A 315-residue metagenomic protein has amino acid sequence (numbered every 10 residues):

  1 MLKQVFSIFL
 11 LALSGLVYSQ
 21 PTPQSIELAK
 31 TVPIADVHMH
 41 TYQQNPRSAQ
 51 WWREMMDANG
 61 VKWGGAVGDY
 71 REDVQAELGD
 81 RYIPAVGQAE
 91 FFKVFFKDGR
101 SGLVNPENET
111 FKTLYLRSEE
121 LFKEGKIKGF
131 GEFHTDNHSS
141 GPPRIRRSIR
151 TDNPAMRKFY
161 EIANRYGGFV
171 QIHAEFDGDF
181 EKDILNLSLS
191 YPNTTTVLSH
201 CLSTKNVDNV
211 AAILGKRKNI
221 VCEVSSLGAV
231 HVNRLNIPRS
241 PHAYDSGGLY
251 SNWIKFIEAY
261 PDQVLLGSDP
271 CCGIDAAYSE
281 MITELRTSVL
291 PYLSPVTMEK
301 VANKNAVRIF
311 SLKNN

Functional and structural regions predicted by a protein language model:
L2-Q4, S19-A35, M39-H40, P46 (+4 more regions): Mid-to-C-terminal alpha-helical segments outside catalytic/metal-binding sites
V5-G15: Bacterial N-terminal signal peptides
P21-P23, S48-W51, D69-A76, T113-S118 (+3 more regions): Alpha-helical scaffolding within the catalytic cores of extracellular/periplasmic polymer-degrading hydrolases
P21-S25, A29, E72-F169, A229: Active-site gating/metal-coordination segments in enzymes
A35-M39, G64-A66, Y82-Q88, G129-E132 (+4 more regions): Hydrophobic faces of well-ordered beta-strands that scaffold small-molecule active sites in alpha/beta enzyme cores
D36-Q50, R100-V104, S140-S148, H231-Y244: Acidic/histidine-rich helix-loop elements that form or flank divalent-metal/phosphate-binding sites at the catalytic
Y42-N45, R71-V74, F91-K93, D136-S140 (+4 more regions): Active-site environment of divalent metal-dependent phosphoester hydrolases
R146-L265, R308: Catalytic pocket-lining loop regions of alpha/beta-barrel enzymes, especially the amidohydrolase/enolase/GH5 lineages
